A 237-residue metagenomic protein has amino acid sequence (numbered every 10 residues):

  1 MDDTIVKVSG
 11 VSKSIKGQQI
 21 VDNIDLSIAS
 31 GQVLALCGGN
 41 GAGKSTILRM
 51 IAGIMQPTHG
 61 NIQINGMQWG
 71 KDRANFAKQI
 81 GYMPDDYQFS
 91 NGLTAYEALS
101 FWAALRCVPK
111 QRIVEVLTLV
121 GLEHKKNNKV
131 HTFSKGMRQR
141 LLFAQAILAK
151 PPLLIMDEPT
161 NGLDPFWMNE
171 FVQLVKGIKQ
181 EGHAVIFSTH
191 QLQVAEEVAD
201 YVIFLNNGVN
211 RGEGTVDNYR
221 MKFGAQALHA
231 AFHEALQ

Functional and structural regions predicted by a protein language model:
C37-G39: The feature captures the beta-strand-to-loop junction immediately N-terminal to the Walker
A52: Helix-to-loop junction immediately C-terminal to a conserved catalytic motif
G60-K71, N75-F76: Conserved ABC transporter NBD signature motif
S100, A104, K110-K125: Conserved ABC ATPase "signature" region
L154-E158: Catalytic Walker B motif of ABC-type/P-loop ATPase nucleotide-binding domains
